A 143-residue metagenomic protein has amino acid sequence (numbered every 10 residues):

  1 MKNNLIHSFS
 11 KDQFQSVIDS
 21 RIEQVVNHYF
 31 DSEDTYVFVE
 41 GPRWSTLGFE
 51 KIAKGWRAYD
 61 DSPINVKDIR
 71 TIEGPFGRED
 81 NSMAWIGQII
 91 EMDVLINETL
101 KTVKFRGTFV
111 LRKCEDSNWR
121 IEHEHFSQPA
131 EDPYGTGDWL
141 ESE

Functional and structural regions predicted by a protein language model:
M1-S32, L140-E143: Short, low-complexity N-terminal intrinsically disordered segments enriched in polar/charged residues
N3-N4, I22-S82: A solvent-exposed, acidic/Ser-Thr-rich amphipathic alpha-helical stretch
V39-E40, T99, D132-D138: Short aromatic-enriched loop/helix-cap "lid" or pocket-rim segments at secondary-structure transitions that line
W44-S45, L100-K104: Short, mixed charged/polar active-site loops that provide acid/base catalysis or chelate metal/phosphate cofactors
I52, W56, I69-G77, I90-M92 (+2 more regions): Hydrophobic/aromatic beta-strand elements that line small-molecule binding cavities or substrate pockets in beta-rich
F76-A84, T99, L111-R120: A short, structured loop/turn motif at beta-sheet edges
M92-T102: Short, cysteine-centered beta-strand-loop-beta hairpins and adjacent loop/turn segments enriched in charged/polar
K104-T136: Short beta-strand edge/turn micro-motifs at domain boundaries
